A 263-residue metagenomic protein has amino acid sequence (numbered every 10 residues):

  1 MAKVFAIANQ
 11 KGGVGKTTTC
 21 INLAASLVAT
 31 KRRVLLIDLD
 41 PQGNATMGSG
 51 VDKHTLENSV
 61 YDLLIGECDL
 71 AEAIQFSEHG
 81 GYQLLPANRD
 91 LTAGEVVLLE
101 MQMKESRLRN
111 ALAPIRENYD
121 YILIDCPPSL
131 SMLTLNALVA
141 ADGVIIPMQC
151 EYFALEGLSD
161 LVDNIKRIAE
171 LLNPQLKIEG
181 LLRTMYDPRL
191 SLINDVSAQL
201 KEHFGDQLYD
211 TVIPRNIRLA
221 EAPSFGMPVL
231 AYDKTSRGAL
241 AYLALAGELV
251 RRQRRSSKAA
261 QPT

Functional and structural regions predicted by a protein language model:
M1-T263: P-loop NTP-binding core
